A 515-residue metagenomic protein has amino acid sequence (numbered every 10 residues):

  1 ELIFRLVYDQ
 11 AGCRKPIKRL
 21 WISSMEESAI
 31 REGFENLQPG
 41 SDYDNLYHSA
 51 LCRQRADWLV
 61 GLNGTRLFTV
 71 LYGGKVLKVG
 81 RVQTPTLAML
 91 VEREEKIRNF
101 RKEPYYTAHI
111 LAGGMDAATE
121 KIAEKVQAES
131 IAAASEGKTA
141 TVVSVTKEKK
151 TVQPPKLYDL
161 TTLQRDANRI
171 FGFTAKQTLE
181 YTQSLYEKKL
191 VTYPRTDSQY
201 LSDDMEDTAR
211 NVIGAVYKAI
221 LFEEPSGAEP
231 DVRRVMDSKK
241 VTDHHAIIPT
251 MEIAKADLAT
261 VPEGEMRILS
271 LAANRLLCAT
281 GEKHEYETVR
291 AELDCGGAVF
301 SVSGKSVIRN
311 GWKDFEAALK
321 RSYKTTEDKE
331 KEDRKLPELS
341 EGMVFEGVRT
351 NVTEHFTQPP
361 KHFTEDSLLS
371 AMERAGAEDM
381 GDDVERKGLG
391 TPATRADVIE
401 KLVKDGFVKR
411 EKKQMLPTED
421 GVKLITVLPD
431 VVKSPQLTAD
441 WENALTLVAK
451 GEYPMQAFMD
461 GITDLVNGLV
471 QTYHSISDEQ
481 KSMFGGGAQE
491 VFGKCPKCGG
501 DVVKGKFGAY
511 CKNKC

Functional and structural regions predicted by a protein language model:
E1-E373, G381-K387, A393-F407, K412-Q414 (+5 more regions): Toprim catalytic domain recognition across nucleic-acid enzymes
Y72, D464-C515: Functional cation/ligand-contacting sites centered on basic and imidazole/sulfhydryl donors
S135, A272-A273, I462-L469: Short amphipathic C-terminal alpha-helix that caps PH/PH-like domains
G137, L447-M455: Short loop/turn hinge sites at secondary-structure boundaries
I170, Q456-D460: Intrinsically disordered, low-complexity terminal tails
A209-E223, G421-K450: Short, amphipathic alpha-helical interaction segments positioned at domain boundaries
K283-H284, D379, M455-Q456, Y473-Q480: Short, flexible/disordered secondary-structure transition segments
